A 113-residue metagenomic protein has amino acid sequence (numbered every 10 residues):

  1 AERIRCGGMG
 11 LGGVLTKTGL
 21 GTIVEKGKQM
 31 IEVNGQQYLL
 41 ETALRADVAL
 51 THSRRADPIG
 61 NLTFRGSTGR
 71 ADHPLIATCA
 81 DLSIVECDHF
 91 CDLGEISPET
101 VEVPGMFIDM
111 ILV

Functional and structural regions predicted by a protein language model:
A1-V113: Conserved alpha/beta enzyme-core scaffold
